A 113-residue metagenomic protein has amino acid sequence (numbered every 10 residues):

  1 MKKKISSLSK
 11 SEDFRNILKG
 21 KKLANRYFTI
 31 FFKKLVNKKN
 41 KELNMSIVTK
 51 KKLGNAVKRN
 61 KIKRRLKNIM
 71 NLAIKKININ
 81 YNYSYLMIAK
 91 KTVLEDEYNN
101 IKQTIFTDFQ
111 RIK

Functional and structural regions predicted by a protein language model:
M1-K113: Positively charged, solvent-exposed patches that mediate nucleic-acid binding
